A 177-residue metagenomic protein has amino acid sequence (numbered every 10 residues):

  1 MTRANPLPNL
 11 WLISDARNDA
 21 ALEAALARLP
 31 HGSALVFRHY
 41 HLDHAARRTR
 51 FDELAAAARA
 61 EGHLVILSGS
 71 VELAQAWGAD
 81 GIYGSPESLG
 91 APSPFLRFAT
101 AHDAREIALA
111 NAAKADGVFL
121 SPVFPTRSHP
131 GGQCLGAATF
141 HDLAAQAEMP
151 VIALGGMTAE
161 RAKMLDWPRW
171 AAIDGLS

Functional and structural regions predicted by a protein language model:
R3, A34-F95: N-terminal active-site wall of soluble small-molecule enzyme domains
P6-L22, L96-T100: Active-site mouth loops of central-metabolism enzymes
N9-W11, A34-V36, G62-I66, D80-Y83 (+4 more regions): Structural preference for beta-strand elements that scaffold enzyme active sites
L12, I82-S93, G117-G131, L154-S177: Glycine-rich phosphate-binding active-site loops on the catalytic face of alpha/beta enzymes
A16, V65-V71, F98-I107, V123 (+2 more regions): Glycine-rich beta-to-alpha transition loops that act as phosphate-gripper elements at the mouths of alpha/beta enzyme
A24-P30, I107-L120: Alpha/beta enzyme core
L29-G32, W77, A113, Q146 (+1 more regions): Structural motif
R48-L64, L89, S93-A104, Q133-G156: Alpha-helix-loop-beta-strand connector modules within alpha/beta enzyme cores
